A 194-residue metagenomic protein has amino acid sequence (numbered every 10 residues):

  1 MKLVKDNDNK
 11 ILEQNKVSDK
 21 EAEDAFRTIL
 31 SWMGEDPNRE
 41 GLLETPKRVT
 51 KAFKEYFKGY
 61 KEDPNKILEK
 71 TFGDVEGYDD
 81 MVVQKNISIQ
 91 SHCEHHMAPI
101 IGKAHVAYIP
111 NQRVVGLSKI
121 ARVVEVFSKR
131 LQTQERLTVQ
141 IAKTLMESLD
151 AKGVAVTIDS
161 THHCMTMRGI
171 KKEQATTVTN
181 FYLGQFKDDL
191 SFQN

Functional and structural regions predicted by a protein language model:
M1-N194: A domain-level signal for the structural core that forms small-molecule/cofactor-binding pockets and catalytic centers
